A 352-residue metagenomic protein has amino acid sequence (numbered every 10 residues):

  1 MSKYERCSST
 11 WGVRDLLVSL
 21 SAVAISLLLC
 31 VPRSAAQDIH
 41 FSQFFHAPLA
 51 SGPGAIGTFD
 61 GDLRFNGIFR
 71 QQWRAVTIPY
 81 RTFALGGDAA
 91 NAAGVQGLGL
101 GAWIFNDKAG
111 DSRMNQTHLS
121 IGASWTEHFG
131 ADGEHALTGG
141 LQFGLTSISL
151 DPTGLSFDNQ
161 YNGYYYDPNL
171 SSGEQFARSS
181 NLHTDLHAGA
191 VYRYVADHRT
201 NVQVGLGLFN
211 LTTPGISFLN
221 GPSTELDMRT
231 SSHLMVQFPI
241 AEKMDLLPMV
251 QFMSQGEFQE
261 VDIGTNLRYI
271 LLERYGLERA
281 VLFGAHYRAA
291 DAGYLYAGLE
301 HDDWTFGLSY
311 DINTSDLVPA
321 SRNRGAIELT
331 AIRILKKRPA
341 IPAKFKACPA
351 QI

Functional and structural regions predicted by a protein language model:
M1-D38, K336-I352: Cleavable N-terminal export/targeting peptides
Q37-I352: Subset of outer-membrane beta-barrel
